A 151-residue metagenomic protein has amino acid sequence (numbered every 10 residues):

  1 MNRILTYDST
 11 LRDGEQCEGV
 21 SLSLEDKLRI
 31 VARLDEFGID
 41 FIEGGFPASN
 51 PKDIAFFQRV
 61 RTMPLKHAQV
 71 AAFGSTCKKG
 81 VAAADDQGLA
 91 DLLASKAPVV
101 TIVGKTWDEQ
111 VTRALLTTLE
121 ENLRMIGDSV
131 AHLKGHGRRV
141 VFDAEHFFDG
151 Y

Functional and structural regions predicted by a protein language model:
M1-G19, V99-A114, G135-F147: N-terminal small/glycine-rich loop or linker at the start of catalytic domains across soluble metabolic enzymes
E15-L24, E36: N-terminal binding-site loop/beta-alpha segment at the start of enzyme catalytic domains that lines or forms
D26-P47, D91-V99: Catalytic domains of carbohydrate-active enzymes, especially glycoside hydrolases
F37-I39, D128-V141: A structural motif corresponding to the C-terminal end of an alpha-helix and its immediate exit/capping segment
I39-P64, F73-G80, I102-T117, D143-Y151: Glycine-rich, proline-tolerant flexible connector loops at the mouths of alpha/beta enzymes
Q58-L65, Q87-P98, V130-G137: Acidic (Asp/Glu)-rich catalytic clusters
K79-A90, L115-G127: Glycine-rich anion/phosphate-binding loops
